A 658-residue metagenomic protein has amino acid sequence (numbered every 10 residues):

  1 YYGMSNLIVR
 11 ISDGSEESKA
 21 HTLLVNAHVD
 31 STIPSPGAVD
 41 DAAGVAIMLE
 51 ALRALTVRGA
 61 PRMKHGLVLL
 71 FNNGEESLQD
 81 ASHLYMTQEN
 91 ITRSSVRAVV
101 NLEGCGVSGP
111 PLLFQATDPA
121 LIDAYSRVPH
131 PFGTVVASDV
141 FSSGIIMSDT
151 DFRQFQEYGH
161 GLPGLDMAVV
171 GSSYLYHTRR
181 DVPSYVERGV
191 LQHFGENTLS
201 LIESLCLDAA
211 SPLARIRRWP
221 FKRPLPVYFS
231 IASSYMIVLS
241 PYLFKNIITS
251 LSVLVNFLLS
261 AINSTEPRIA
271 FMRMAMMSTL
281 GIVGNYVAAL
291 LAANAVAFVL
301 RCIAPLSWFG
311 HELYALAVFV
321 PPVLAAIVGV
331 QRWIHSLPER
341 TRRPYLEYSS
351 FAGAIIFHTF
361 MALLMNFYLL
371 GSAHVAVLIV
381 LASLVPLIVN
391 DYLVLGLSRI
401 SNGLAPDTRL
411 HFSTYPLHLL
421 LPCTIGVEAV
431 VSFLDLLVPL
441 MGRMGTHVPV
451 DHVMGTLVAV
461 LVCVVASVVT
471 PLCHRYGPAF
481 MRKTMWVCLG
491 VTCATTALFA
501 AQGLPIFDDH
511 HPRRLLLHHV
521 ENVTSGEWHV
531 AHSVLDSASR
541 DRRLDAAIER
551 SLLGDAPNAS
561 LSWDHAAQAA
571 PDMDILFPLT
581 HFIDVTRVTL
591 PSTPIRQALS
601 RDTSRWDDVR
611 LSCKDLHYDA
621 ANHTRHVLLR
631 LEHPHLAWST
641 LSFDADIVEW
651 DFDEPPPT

Functional and structural regions predicted by a protein language model:
Y1-M4, I8, V45-A46, A124-H130 (+1 more regions): Extracytosolic and intramembrane catalytic regions of membrane-associated proteins in envelope/secretory systems
Y1-V238, S639, A645, P655-T658: Soluble extramembrane regions of membrane proteins in the secretory/endomembrane system
D13, D30, D40-D41, D80 (+25 more regions): Acidic-enriched, low-complexity/disordered segments with a strong bias for Aspartate over Glutamate
S94-P111, Y242-E266: C-terminal domain-closing interface element
S94-V96, G426-F433, H635-W638, I647-E649: A broad structural signal for short, well-ordered beta-strand segments within beta-sheet-rich domains
R218-N256, P267-S278: Cytosolic-side membrane-insertion boundary helix
I248-T589: Alpha-helical transmembrane segments of integral membrane proteins
